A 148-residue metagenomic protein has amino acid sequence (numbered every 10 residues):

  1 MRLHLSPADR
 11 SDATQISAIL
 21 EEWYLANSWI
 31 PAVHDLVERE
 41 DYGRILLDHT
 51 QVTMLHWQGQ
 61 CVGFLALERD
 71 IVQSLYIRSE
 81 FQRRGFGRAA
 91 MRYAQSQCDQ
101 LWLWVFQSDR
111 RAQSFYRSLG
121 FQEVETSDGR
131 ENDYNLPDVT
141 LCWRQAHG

Functional and structural regions predicted by a protein language model:
M1-S11, H147-G148: Conserved N-terminal entry element of GNAT/NAT acetyltransferase domains
R10, S17-G43: Conserved GNAT-fold acetyl-CoA-binding loop/helix
T50-G63: Conserved beta-hairpin
V72-Q82, V105-F106: A short, internal acetyl-CoA/4′-phosphopantetheine-binding micro-motif in the GNAT/acyltransferase core
F81, G85-Y93: Conserved acetyl-CoA pyrophosphate-binding loop and the N-cap/start of the following alpha-helix in GNAT-like
S96-S108: Conserved GNAT acetyl-CoA-binding A-motif
W104-F106, Q122-V139: Conserved catalytic-core motifs of GNAT/GCN5-like acyltransferases
Y116, F121: Conserved active-site tyrosine of GNAT-family acetyltransferases
